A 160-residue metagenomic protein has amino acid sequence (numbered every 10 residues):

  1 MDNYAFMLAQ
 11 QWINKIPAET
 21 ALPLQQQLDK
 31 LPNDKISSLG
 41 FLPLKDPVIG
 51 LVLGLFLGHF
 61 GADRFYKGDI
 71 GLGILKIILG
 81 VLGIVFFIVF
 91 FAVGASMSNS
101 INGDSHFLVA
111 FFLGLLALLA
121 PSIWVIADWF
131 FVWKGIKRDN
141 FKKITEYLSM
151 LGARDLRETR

Functional and structural regions predicted by a protein language model:
M1-L51, I77-R160: Transmembrane helix recognition focused on a "late"/terminal membrane span
V52-F65: A short amphipathic helical element positioned immediately N-terminal to and/or at the very start of a transmembrane
G73-L75: Short loop/turn motifs that initiate or flank beta-strands
